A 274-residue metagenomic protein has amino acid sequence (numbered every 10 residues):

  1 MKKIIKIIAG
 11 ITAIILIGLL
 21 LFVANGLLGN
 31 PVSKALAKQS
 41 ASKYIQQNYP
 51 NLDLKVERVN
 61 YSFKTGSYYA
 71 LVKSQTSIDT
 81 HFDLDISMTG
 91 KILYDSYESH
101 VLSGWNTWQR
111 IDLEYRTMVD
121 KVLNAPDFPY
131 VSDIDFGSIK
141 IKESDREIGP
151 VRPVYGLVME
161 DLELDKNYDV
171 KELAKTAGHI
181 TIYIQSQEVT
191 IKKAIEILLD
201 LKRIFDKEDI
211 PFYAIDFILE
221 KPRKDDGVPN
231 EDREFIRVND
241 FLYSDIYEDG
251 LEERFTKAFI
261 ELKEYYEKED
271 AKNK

Functional and structural regions predicted by a protein language model:
K6-N25: Hydrophobic membrane-insertion alpha-helices, especially the h-region of bacterial N-terminal signal peptides
L27-E57, I111-N124, E196-D206: Short, non-transmembrane alpha-helical segments in secretory-pathway proteins
N51-S62, A125-K142, K207-K224: Short glycine-rich, low-complexity/disordered patches
L52, D169-E220: Mature extracytoplasmic domains of secretory-pathway proteins
D53-I86: Exposed beta-strand-loop-beta-strand "reactive/processing" segments of non-cytosolic proteins
T80-L102: A short, surface-exposed beta-strand/turn
S99-K192: Non-cytosolic head/periplasmic domains of membrane-anchored proteins
I197-K274: Extracytoplasmic/luminal low-complexity segments enriched in Pro/Gly and acidic/polar residues that act as flexible
